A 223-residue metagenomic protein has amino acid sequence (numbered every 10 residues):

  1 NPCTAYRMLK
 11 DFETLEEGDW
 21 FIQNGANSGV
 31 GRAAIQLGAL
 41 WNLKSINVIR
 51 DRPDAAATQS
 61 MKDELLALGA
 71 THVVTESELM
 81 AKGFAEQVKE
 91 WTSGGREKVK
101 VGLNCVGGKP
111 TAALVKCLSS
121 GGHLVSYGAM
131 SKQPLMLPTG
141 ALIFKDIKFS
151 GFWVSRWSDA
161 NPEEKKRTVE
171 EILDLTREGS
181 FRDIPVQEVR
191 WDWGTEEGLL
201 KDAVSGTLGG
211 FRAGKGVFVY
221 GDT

Functional and structural regions predicted by a protein language model:
N1-D11, N24-A33, L79: A glycine-rich, Thr/Ser-enriched phosphate-binding loop motif common to dinucleotide/cofactor-binding enzymes
T14, K116-L118: Conserved helix-to-beta-strand junction in the class I
T14-W20, G95-E97: Short helix-loop-beta connector
F21-G25, V48: Conserved N-terminal Rossmann-fold NAD(P)-binding element of oxidoreductases
I22, K100-L103, V125: N-terminal Rossmann-like NAD(P) cofactor-binding module of classical short-chain dehydrogenase/reductase
L40-P110: Adenosine-nucleotide cofactor-binding segment
S120-Y127, L137-D183: Rossmann-fold dehydrogenase core element
A160-T223: C-terminal hydrophobic helical "lid"/dimerization subdomain of Rossmann-like NAD(P)H-dependent oxidoreductases
